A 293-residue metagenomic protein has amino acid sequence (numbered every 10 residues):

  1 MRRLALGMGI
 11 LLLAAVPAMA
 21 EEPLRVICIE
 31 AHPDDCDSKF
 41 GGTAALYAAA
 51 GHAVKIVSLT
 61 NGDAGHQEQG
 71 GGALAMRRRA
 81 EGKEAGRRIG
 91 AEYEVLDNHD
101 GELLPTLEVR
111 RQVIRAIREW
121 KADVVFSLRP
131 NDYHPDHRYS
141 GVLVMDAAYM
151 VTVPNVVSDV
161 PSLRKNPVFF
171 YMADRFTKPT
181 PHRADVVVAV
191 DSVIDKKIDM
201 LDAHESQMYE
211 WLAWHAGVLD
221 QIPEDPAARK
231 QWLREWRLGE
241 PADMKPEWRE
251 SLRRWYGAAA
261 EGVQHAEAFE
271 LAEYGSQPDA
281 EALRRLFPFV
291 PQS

Functional and structural regions predicted by a protein language model:
A5-A15: Bacterial N-terminal signal peptides
M8, N61, R129, A173 (+1 more regions): Residues that line or immediately flank small-molecule/substrate-binding pockets and catalytic motifs
M19-W120, V142, M150: Active-site rim/loop-helix segments in enzyme catalytic domains that contact anionic ligands
E22, N155-S158, L163-K165, P179-T180 (+1 more regions): C-terminal accessory domains and tails appended to enzymatic cores
G42, N131, R175, G275: Flexible, active-site-proximal loop/turn residues at the rims of small-molecule/cofactor binding pockets and catalytic
K55, E92-D174, H182-R183: Internal alpha/beta domain cores that form substrate/cofactor-binding pockets in large enzymes and binding proteins
H66-Q69, T180-A184: Short acidic, glycine/proline-rich loop/turn micro-motifs
